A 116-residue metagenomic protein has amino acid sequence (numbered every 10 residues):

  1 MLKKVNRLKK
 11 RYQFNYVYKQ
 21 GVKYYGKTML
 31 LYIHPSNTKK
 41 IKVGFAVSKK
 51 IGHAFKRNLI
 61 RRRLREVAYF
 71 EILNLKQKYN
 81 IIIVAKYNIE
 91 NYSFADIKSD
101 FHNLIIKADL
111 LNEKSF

Functional and structural regions predicted by a protein language model:
M1-F116: Positively charged, solvent-exposed patches that mediate nucleic-acid binding
